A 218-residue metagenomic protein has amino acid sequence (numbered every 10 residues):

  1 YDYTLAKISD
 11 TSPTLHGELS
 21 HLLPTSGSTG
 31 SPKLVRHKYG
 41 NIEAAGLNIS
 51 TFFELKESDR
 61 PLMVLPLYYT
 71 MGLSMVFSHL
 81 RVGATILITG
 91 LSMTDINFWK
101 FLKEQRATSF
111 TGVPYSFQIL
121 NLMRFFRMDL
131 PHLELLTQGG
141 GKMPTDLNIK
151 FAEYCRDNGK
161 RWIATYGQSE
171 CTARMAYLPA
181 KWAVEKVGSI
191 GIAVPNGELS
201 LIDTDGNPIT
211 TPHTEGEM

Functional and structural regions predicted by a protein language model:
Y1-Y3, K33-R36, M63, T85-S92 (+1 more regions): Short beta-strand->loop structural element characteristic of the AMP-binding/adenylate-forming
K7-P24, S31, E54-R60: Conserved pre-ATP/AMP-binding loop-to-beta segment of ANL
L19-L47: Conserved AMP-binding A3 loop
S20, R60-L62, Y68, M218: Short, well-ordered beta-strand segments
E43-R60, Y68-S109, V194: Conserved AMP-binding/adenylation subdomain of ANL enzymes
A107-G112, N121-E185, E198, P208: Gly/Ser/Thr-rich phosphate-binding loop
G188-A193: Short Gly/Pro-enriched turn/cap motifs at secondary-structure boundaries
S200-M218: Conserved beta-loop-beta connector loops within the AMP-binding
